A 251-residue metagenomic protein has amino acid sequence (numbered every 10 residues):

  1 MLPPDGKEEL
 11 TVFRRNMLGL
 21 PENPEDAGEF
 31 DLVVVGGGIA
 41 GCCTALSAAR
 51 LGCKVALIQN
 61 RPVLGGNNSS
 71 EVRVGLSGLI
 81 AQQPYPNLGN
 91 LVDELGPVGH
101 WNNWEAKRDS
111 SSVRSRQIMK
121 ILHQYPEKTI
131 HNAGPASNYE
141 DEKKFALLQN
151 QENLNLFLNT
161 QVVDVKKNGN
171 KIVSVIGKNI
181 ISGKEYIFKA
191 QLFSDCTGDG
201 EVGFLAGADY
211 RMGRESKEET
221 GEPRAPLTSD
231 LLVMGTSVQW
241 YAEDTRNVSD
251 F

Functional and structural regions predicted by a protein language model:
L2-T11, P21, A27, S47 (+4 more regions): Conserved N-terminal/central alpha/beta ligand/cofactor-binding core
P24-G38: Beta1/beta-strand and adjacent pyrophosphate-binding region of the FAD-binding site in flavoprotein oxidoreductases
G28-F30, S182-L192: Core beta-strand elements of the Rossmann-like FAD/NAD(P) dinucleotide-binding domain in flavoenzyme oxidoreductases
G41: N-terminal Rossmann-fold NAD(P) dinucleotide-binding loop
N68-S70, N168, L205-G207, F251: Short acidic, glycine/serine/threonine-rich loops at helix termini
K166-I187: Conserved beta-strand-loop-beta-strand element in the redox core of flavoprotein oxidoreductases
L192-D250: Glycine-rich loop(s) and the adjacent beta-strand/alpha-helix scaffold that form part
